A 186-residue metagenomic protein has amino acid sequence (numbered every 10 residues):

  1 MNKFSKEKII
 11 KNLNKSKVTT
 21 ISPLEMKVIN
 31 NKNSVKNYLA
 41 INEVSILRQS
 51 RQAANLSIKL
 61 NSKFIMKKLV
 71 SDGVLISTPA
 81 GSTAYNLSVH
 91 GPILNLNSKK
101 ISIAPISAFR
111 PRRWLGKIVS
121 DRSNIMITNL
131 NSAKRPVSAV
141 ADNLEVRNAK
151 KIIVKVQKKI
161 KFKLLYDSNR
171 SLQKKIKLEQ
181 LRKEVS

Functional and structural regions predicted by a protein language model:
M1-G73: Catalytic core of DAGKc-family lipid kinases
V18-T20, Y38, Q52, N95-N97 (+2 more regions): A short, structural micro-pattern
S22-L24, N42, A54-L56, D72 (+4 more regions): Structural beta-strand/beta-sheet cores of well-ordered domains, especially the beta-sheet scaffolds that support
Y38-I41, S107-F109, A133-P136: Short Pro/Gly-enriched beta-strand edge/turn motifs at strand-loop
I46, F64-I65, W114-S186: ATP/nucleoside-binding phosphotransfer catalytic cores, i.e., glycine-rich phosphate-binding loops
A53, S82-Y85, R110-P111, K134-R135 (+1 more regions): Short, acidic Gly/Pro/Ser/Thr-rich loop/turn segments
I58, G81, A139: Short aromatic-centered micro-motifs
K68-S71, I76-R112: Gly/Ser/Thr-rich active-site loops/lids in small-molecule metabolic enzymes that frequently grip phosphoryl groups
